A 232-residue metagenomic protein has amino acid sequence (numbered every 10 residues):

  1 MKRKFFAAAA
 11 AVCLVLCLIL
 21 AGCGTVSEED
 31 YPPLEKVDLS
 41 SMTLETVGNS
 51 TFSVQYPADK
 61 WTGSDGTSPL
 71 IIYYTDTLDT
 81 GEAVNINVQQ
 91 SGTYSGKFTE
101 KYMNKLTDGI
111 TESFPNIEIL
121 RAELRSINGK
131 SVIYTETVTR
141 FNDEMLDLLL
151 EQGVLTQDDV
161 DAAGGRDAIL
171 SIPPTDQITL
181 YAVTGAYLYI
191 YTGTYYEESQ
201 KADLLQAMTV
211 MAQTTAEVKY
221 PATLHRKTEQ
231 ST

Functional and structural regions predicted by a protein language model:
R3-A7, C17-Y73, T77, I169-P174 (+2 more regions): N-terminal targeting sequences that direct proteins away from the cytosol to non-cytosolic compartments
A7-A8, N116: Generic detector of N-terminal low-structure segments
A11-C13: Repetitive helical segments and hydrophobic/amphipathic motifs
N49-D108, E112: Secretory pathway targeting signatures of secreted, lumenal, and periplasmic proteins
A58, Q90-G92, T139-D143, E197 (+1 more regions): Non-catalytic surface loops within mature trypsin-like serine protease
T75-T80, E136-D143, T194-Y195: Secondary-structure transition/turn motif
Q89-K97, R121-L124, T194-A202: Second-shell loop/turn segments in exported
N104-L180, T228-E229: Signature of long, low-cysteine stretches enriched in small and polar/charged residues
